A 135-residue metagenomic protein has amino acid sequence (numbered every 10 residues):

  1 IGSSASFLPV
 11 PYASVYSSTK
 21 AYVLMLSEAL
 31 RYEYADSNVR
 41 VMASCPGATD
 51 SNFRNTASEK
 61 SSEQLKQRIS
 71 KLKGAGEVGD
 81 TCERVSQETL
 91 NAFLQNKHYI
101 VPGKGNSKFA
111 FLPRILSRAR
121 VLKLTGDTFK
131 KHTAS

Functional and structural regions predicted by a protein language model:
S3: Residue(s) in the substrate-gating loop at a strand-loop-helix junction that position the organic substrate next
S6-L8: Conserved catalytic-site region of short-chain dehydrogenase/reductase
V10-S14: Active-site loop immediately N-terminal to the catalytic Tyr-X3-Lys motif of short-chain dehydrogenase/reductase
T19: Active-site helix of classical SDR
Y22, A29-L30, Y34: Conserved alpha-helical elements of the SDR catalytic core
Y32, D36-K104: SDR active-site lid
N96-K131: A transmembrane-helix-recognition feature enriched in membrane-embedded lipid enzymes and envelope glyco-/phospholipid
T133-S135: Terminal low-complexity segments of carbohydrate-biosynthetic enzymes
